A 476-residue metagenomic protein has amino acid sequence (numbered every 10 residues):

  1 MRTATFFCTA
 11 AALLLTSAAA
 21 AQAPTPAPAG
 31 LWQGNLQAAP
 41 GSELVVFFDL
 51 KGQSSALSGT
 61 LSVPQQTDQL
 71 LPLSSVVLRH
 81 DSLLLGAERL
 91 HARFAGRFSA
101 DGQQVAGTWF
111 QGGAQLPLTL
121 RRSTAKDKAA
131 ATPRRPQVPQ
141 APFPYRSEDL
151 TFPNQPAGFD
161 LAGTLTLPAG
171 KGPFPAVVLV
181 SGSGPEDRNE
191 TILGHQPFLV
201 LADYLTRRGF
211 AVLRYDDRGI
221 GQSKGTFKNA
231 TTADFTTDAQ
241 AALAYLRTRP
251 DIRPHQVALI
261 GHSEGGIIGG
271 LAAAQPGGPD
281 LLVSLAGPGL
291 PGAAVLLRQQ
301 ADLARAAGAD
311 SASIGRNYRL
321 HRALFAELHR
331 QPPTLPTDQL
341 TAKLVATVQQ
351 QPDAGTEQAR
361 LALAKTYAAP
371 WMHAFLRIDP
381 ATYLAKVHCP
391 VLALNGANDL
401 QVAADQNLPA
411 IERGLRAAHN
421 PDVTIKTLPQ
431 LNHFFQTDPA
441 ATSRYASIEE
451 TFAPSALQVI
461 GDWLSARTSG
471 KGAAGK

Functional and structural regions predicted by a protein language model:
A23-A100, Q104-Q111, P144-Y145, L150: Central antiparallel beta-sheet cores of small beta-barrel/beta-sandwich binding domains
D127-G172: N-terminal cap/lid segment of alpha/beta-hydrolase-fold proteins
P173-S183: Short beta-strand element of the alpha/beta-hydrolase
T191-V212: Short amphipathic alpha-helix adjacent to the substrate-entry channel of hydrolases
N229-P250: Alpha/beta-hydrolase active-site loop
V283-K386: Accessory cap/linker subdomain of secreted extracellular hydrolases
V387, A393-N395: Short beta-strand/loop motif that positions the catalytic acidic residue of the alpha/beta-hydrolase fold
L400-L408: Conserved alpha/beta-hydrolase "acid-adjacent" motif
